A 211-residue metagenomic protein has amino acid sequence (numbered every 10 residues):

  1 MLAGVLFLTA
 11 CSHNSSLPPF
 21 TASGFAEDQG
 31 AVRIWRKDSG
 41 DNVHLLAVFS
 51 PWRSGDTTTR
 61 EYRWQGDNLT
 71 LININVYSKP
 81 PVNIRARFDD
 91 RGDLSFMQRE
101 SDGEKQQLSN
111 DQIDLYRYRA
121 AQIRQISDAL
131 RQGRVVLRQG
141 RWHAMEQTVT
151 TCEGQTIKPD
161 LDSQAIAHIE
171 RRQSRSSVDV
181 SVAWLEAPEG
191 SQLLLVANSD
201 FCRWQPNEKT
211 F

Functional and structural regions predicted by a protein language model:
F7-A10: C-terminal motif of bacterial Sec signal peptides marking the signal peptidase cleavage site
S12-N14: Bacterial signal peptide processing site
V32-R63: Post-signal-peptide N-terminal segment of Sec-exported extracytoplasmic proteins
S78-Q132: Surface-exposed, polar helix/loop patches in the mature regions of secreted/periplasmic/lumenal proteins that form
D128-T150: Structural detector for short beta-strands of small beta-barrel domains
Q155-Q173: Beta-strand/loop nucleic-acid-binding surfaces
R172-Q192: Flexible glycine-rich surface loops and low-complexity tracts that mediate binding to linear polymers
A187-F211: OB-fold/S1-family single-stranded nucleic acid-binding modules
